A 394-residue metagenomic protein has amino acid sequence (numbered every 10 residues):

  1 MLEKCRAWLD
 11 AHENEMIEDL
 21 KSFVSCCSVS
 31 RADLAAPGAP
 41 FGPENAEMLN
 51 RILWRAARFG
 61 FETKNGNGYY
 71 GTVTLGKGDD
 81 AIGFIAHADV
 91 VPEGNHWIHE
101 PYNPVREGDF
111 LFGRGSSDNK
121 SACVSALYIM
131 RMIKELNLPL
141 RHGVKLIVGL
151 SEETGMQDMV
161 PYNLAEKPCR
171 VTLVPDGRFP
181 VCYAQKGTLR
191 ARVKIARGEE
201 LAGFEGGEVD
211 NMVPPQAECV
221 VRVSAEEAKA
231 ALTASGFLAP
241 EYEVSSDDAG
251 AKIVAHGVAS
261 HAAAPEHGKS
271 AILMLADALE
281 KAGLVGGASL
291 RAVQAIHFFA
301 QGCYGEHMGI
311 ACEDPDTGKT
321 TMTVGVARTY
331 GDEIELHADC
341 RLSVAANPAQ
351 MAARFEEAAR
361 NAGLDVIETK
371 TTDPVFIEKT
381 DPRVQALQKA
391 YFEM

Functional and structural regions predicted by a protein language model:
M1-I85, V90-E93, E335-H337: N-terminal helical capping/dimerization or prosegment-like subdomains of hydrolases acting on amide or phosphate bonds
K21, L53, V124-R131, V160 (+3 more regions): Predominant activation on well-ordered alpha-helical scaffold segments within soluble catalytic domains
R58, D80-V148, T154, A165-E166: Active-site metal-coordination/substrate-binding segment of hydrolases, especially metallo-dependent peptidases
Y102-G115, A249-A259, M394: Glycine/charged-rich beta-loop-alpha catalytic/anionic-binding loops adjacent to active sites
E153, M159-S343: Midchain, well-structured core segments that form catalytic/ion-binding scaffolds
E227-E243, V375-M394: Active-site-adjacent substrate-binding region of metalloamidase/peptidase-like peptide-processing proteins
S245-V254, I367-T380: Short proline/glycine- and acidic-rich turn/helix-capping motifs at secondary-structure junctions
P348-D365: Redox- and metal-dependent alpha/beta enzyme cores, enriched for Fe-S-associated oxidoreductases and cofactor-handling
